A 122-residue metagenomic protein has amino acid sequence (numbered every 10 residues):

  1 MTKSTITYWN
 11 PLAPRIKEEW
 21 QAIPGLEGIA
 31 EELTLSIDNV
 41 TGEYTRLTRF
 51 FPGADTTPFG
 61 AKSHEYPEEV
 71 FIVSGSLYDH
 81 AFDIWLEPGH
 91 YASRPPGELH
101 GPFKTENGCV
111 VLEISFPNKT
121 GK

Functional and structural regions predicted by a protein language model:
M1-Y44: A short, N-terminal "cap"/entry segment at the start of jelly-roll beta-barrel domains of the cupin/DSBH fold
G28, L33-H64, D83, P95-L99: Conserved short histidine dyad/triad with adjacent acidic residue
G28, P96-G121: Ligand-binding loop in jelly-roll beta-barrel domains
E31, E68, N107: Residues that flank catalytic or metal-binding motifs in active/ligand-binding sites
T48-F50, F71-L77, V110-L112: Short, well-ordered beta-strand segments in beta-rich or mixed alpha/beta enzyme and ligand-binding folds
P58-H80: Glycine- and acidic-residue-biased ligand/ion/polar-headgroup-sensing regions
